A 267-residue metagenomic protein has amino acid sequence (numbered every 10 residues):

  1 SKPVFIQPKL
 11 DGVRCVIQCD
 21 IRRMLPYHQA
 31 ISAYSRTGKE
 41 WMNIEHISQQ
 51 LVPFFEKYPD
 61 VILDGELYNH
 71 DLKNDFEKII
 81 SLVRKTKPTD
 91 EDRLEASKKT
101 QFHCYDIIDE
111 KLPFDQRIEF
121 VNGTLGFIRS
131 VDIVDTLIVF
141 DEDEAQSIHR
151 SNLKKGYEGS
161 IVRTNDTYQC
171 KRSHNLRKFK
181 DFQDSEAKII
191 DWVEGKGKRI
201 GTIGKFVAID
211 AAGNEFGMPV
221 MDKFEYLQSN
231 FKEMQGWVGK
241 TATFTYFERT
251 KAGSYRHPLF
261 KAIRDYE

Functional and structural regions predicted by a protein language model:
K2-R129, Y266: Covalent nucleotidyltransferase
V4, L63, G159-R163, F244: A short, Trp-centered hydrophobic/proline-enriched beta-strand micro-motif
V13-D60, G65, Q169-E267: Classical nucleotidyltransferase
G65-N69, C104-D109, D135-I138, T164-D166 (+2 more regions): Short, structured patches in soluble enzyme cores that scaffold and shape functional sites
D75, K87, P113, F140-E142 (+1 more regions): Intrinsic-disorder/low-complexity, polar/charged segments
A96-S97, K154, I200: Extracellular/periplasmic catalytic domains that process cell-envelope and extracellular macromolecules
D132: Polybasic (Lys/Arg-rich)
D135-Q183: Amphipathic alpha-helical
